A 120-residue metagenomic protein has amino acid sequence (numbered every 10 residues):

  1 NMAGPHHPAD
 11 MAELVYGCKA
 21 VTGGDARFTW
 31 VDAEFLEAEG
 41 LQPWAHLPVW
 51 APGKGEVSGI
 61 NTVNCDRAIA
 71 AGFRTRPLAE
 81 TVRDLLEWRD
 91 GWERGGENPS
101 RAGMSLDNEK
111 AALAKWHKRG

Functional and structural regions predicted by a protein language model:
N1-D66, R83-W88, E93-G120: Mid/C-terminal beta-alpha module of Rossmann-like enzyme folds, strongest in SDR-family dehydrogenases/epimerases
A70-F73: Aromatic-glycine-rich donor-binding/catalytic loop that engages nucleotide-sugar donors across glycosyltransferases
L78: Intrinsically disordered, low-complexity polar regions and short flexible loop motifs
